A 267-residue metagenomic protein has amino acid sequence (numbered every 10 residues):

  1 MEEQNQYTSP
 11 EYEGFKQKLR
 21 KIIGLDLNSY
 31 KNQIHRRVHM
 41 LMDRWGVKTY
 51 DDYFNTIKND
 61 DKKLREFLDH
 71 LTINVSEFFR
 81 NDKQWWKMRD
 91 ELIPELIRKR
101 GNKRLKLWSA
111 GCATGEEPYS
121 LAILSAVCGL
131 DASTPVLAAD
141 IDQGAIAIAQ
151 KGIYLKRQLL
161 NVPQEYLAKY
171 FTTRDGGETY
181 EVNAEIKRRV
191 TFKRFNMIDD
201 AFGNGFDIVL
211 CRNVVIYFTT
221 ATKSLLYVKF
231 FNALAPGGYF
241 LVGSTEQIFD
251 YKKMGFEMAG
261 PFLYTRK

Functional and structural regions predicted by a protein language model:
M1-L105, Y227, G243: Conserved AdoMet
M88, V209, L234: Residue-level signal for inorganic ion chemistry
L96-Y166: Conserved SAM/SAH cofactor-binding pocket of Class I
T134-L210, V214-T222, Q247-F249, K267: Extended basic-aromatic, gly/pro-enriched interface segments that bind polyanionic ligands
S224-P236: A short glycine-rich, Lys/Arg-flanked "PGG" loop and its adjoining helix->strand segment in the class I
G237-S244: Conserved beta-strand signature within the Rossmann-like core of class I S-adenosyl-L-methionine
Y251-G255: Short proline/glycine-enriched turn/loop segments at secondary-structure junctions
A259-L263: Short hydrophobic/aromatic beta-strand or adjacent loop that forms the aromatic wall/cage of a ligand/substrate-binding
